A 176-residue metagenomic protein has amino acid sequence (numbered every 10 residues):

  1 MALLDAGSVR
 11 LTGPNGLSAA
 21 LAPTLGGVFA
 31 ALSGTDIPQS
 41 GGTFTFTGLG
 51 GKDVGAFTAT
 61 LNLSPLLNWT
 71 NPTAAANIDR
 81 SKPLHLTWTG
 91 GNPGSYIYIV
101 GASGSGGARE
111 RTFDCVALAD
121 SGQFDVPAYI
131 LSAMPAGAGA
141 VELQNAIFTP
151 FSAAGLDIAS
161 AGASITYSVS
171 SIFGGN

Functional and structural regions predicted by a protein language model:
M1-G16, G94-R111, L143-N145: Extended low-complexity, serine/threonine- and proline-enriched intrinsically disordered segments
M1-Q39: Solvent-exposed N-terminal domain segments of exported/luminal and surface proteins
V9-L11, T35-G55, P135-F151: Short, aromatic- and glycine-rich surface loops/edge beta-strands on solvent-exposed regions
F29-T35, S121-L131: Exposed aromatic-hydrophobic patches
Q39-A76, Y96: A surface/extracellular/periplasmic glyco- and lipid-processing/surface-interacting theme
V54-T70, A154-N176: Short beta-strand elements
L63-Q123, P127: Short helix-loop boundary/capping segments
D125-I165: Extracytosolic secretory-pathway proteins
